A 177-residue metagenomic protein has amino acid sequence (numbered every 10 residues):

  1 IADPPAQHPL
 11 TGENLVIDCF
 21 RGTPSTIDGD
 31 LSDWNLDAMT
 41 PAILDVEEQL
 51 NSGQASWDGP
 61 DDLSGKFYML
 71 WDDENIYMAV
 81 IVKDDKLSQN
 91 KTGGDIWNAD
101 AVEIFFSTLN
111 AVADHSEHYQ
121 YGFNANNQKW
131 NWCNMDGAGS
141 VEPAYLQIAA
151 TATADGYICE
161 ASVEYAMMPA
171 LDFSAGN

Functional and structural regions predicted by a protein language model:
I1-N177: Structural preference for beta-rich elements and adjacent junctions enriched in aromatics
